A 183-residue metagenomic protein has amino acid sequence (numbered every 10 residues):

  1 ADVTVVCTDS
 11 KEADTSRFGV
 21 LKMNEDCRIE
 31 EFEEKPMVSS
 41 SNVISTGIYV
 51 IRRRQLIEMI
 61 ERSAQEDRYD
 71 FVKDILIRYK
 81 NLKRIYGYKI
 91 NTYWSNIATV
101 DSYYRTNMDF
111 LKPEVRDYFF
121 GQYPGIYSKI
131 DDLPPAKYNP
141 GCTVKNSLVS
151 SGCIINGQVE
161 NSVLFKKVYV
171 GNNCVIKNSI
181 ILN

Functional and structural regions predicted by a protein language model:
D2-R54, M59, S63: Conserved core of the sugar-phosphate nucleotidyltransferase
R54, R62-N183: Left-handed beta-helix
